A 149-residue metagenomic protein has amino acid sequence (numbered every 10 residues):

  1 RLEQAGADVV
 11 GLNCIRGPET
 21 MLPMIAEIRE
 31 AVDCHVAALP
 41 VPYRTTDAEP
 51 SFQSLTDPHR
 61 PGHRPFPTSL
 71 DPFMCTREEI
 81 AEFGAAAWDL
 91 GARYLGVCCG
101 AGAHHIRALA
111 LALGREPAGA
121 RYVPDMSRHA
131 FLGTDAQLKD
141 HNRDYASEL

Functional and structural regions predicted by a protein language model:
R1-L149: Domain-level signal for soluble alpha/beta catalytic cores
